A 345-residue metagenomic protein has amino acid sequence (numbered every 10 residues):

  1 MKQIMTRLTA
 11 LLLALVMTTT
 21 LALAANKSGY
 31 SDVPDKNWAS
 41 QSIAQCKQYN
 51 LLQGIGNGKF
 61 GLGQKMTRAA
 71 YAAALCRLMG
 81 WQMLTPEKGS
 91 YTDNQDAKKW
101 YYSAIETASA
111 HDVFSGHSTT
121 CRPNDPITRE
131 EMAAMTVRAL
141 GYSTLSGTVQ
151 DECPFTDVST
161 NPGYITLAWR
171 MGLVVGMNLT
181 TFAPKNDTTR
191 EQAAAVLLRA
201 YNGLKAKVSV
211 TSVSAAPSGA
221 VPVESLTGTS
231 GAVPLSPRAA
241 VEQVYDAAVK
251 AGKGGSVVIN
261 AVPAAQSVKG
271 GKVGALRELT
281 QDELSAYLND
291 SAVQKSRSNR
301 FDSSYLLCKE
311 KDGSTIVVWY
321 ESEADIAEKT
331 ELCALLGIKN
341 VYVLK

Functional and structural regions predicted by a protein language model:
K2-S40, Q53-A72, C76-Y102, A110-E130 (+4 more regions): Feature responds to low-complexity, polar/acidic, surface-exposed segments characteristic of secreted/exported proteins
T211-Y287: Substrate-binding surface in catalytic domains of secreted glycosidases
G254, V258-K329: Glycan-binding loop/region signatures in secreted carbohydrate-active enzymes
K329-K345: Acidic/aromatic/glycine-rich contiguous surface patches that form carbohydrate-binding/processing clefts and analogous
